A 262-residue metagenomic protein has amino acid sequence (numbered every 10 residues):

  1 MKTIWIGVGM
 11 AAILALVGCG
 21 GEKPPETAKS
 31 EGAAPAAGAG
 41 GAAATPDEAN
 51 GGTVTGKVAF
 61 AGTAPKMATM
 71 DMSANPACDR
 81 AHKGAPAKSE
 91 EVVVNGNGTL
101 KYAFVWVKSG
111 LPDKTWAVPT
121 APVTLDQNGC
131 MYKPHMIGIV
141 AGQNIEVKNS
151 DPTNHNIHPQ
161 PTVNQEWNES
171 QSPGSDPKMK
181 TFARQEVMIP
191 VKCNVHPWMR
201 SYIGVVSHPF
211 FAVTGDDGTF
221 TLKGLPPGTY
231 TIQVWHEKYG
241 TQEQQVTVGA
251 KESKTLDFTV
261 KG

Functional and structural regions predicted by a protein language model:
M1-V17: Sec-dependent bacterial lipoprotein signal peptides
C19-G262: Extracytoplasmic copper-binding redox domains, predominantly the cupredoxin/blue-copper superfamily
